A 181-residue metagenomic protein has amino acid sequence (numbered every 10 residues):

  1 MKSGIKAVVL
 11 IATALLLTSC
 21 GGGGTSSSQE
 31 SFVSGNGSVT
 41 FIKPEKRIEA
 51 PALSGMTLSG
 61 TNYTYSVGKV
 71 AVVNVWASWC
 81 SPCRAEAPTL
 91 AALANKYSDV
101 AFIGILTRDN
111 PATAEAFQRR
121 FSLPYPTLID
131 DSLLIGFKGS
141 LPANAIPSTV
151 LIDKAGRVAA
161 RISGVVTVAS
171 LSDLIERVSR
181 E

Functional and structural regions predicted by a protein language model:
M1-A52, E181: N-terminal targeting signals for export/organelle localization
E45-A71, K138: A short beta-strand-turn-helix
T61-R84, L90: Short active-site neighborhood of thiol/selenol oxidoreductases, capturing the structured segment around
G68-V70, S98-A101, Y125: Loop/turn elements at helix/coil->beta-strand transitions in domains of secreted/extracellular proteins
V75-A77, I105-R108, D130-D131, V165: Active-site-proximal beta-strand/loop segments in catalytic clefts of secreted hydrolases
R84-F121, L133-F137: Structural microenvironment flanking redox-active thiols in thiol-disulfide oxidoreductases
R119-P124, D130-R180: Thiol/disulfide oxidoreductase modules built on the thioredoxin-like
